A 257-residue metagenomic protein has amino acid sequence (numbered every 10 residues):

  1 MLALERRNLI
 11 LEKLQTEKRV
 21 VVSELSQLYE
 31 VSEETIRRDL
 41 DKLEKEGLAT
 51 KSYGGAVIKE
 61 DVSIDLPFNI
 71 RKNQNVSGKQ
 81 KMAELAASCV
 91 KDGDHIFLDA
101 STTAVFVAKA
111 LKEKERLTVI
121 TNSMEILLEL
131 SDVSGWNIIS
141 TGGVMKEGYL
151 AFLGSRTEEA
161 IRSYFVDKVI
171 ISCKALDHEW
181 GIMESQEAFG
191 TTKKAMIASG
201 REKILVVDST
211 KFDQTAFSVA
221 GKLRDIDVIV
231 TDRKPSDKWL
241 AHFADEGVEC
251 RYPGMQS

Functional and structural regions predicted by a protein language model:
L2-E5, E12, R19-L25, E30 (+2 more regions): Conserved phosphate- and dinucleotide-binding cores of soluble alpha/beta proteins, encompassing both enzyme active
L2-E5, L9-E24, L28-Y29, E34-A100 (+4 more regions): HTH-adjacent hinge/linker in prokaryotic transcriptional regulators
T118-N122, I229-D232: Short, hydrophobic beta-strand segments that form beta-sheet elements in well-ordered domains
